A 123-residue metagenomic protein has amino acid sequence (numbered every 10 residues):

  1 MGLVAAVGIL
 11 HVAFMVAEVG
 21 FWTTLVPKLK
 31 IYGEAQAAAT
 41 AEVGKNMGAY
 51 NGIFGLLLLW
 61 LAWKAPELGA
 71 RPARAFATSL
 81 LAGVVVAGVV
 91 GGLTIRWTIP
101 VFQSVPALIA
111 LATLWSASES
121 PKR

Functional and structural regions predicted by a protein language model:
M1-I9, P72-L81: Interfacial segments of alpha-helical transmembrane regions
I9-E18, L29-W63, S79-A82: Core segments of alpha-helical transmembrane spans in multipass integral membrane proteins
G20, W63-K64, L93-W97, S116-A117: Helix-loop junctions at the membrane-solvent interface of multi-pass transporters, primarily the C-terminal
L56-R74, E119: Juxtamembrane helix-break-helix junctions at the cytosolic face of small multi-pass alpha-helical membrane proteins
L59, W63, G88-V89, L108-A112: Alpha-helical transmembrane segments of multipass membrane proteins
E67, V86-P100: Membrane-helix boundary connector in multi-pass membrane proteins
T98-L108: Non-cytosolic membrane-interface motifs at loop->transmembrane helix junctions
I109-R123: Membrane-water interface at the C-terminal end of transmembrane alpha helices
